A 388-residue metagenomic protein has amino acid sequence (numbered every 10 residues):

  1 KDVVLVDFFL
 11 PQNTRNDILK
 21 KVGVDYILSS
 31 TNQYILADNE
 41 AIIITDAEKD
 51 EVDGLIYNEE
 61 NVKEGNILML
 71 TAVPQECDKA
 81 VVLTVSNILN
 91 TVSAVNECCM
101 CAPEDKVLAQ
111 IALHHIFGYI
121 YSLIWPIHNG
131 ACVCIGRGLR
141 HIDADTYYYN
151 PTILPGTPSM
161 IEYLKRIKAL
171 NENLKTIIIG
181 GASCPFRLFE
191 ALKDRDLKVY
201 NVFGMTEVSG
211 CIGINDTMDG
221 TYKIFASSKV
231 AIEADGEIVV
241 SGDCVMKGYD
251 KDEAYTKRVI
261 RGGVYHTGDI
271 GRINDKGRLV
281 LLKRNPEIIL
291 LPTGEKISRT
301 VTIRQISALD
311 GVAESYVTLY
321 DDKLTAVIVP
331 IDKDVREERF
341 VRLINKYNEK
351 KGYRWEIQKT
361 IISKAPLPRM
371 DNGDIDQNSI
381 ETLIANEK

Functional and structural regions predicted by a protein language model:
V3-V4, F9-D38, L89-L108, L139-T152: Conserved ATP-dependent adenylate/AMP-binding module captured primarily in the ANL superfamily
N16, Q33, D38-N66: Flexible, low-complexity linker/hinge segments
G65-S93: Conserved AMP-binding A3 loop
L89-K106, L113-K168: Conserved AMP-binding/adenylation subdomain of ANL enzymes
P151-G156, L164-M218, A313: Gly/Ser/Thr-rich phosphate-binding loop
K198, K223-I224, E233-V259, R278 (+1 more regions): Conserved ATP/PPi-binding loop(s) of AMP-dependent carboxylate-activating enzymes
G242, G248, I270-Y353: AMP-binding/adenylate-forming catalytic core of the ANL superfamily
I289, E314-D322, K346-K388: Conserved C-terminal "lid"/linker of ANL adenylate-forming enzymes
